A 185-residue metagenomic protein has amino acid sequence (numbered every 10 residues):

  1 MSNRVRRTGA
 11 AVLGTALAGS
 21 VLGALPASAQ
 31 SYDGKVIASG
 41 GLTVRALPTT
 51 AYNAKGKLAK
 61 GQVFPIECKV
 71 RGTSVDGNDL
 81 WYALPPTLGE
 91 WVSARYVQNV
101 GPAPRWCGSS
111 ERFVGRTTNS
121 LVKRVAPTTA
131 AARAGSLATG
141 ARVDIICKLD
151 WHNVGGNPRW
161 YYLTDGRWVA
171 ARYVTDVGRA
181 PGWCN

Functional and structural regions predicted by a protein language model:
S2-A46, K57-K60, Q98-V125, S136-T139 (+1 more regions): SH3-family beta-barrel domains
A46, A51, E67-K69: N-terminal post-signal-peptidase region of extra-cytosolic proteins
P48-N53, P127-A132: Short alpha-helix capping/helix-loop boundary micro-motifs
L58-Y96, A141-D176: SH3/SH3-like beta-barrel superfamily modules
